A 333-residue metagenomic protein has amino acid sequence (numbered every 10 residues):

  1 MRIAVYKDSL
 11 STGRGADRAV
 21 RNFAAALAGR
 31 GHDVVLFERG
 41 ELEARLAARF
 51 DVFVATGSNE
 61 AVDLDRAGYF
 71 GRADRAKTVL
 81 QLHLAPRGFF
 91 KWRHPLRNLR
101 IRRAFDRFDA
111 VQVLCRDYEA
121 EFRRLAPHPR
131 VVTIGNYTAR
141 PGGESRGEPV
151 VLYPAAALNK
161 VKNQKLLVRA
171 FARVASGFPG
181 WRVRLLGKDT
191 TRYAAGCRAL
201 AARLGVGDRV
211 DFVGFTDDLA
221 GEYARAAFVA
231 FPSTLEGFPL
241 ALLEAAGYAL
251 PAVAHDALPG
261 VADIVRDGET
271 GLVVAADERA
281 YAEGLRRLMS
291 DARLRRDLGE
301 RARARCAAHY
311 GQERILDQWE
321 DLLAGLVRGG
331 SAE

Functional and structural regions predicted by a protein language model:
E38, R182-G196: Glycosyltransferase donor-sugar binding loop
A55-A61, L82-A85: Short His-centered aromatic/hydrophobic patch
D106-R130: A short, active-site helix/loop in glycosyltransferases that binds the activated sugar's phosphate group
E144-K162, V168-F171, R184: Conserved donor-binding/catalytic core segment of Leloir-type glycosyltransferases
A195-G214: Nucleotide-activated donor-binding/catalytic signature segment of Leloir-type glycosyltransferases, i.e., the conserved
F215, T234: Aromatic "clamp/platform" in nucleotide-sugar-dependent glycosyltransferases that forms part of the donor/acceptor
P251-H255: Short hydrophobic beta-strand element within catalytic cores of glycosyltransferases and related nucleotide-activated
D256, R266-G268, L272-R279, R287-A292: Conserved acidic donor-binding segment of nucleotide-sugar-dependent glycosyltransferases
